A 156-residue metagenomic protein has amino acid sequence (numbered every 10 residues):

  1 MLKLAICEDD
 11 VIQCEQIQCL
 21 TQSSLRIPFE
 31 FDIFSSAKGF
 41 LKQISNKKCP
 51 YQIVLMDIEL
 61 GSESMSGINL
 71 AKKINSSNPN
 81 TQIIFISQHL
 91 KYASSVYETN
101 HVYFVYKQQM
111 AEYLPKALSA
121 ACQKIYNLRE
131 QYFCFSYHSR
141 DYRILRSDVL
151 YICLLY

Functional and structural regions predicted by a protein language model:
M1-K3: Non-catalytic signal-transmission and effector/linker regions of two-component phosphorelay proteins
E8: Conserved acidic carboxylate
V11-Q18, A93: Charged phosphotransfer/docking patches of two-component systems
Q18-C19, I33-I53: Acidic, metal-coordinating helix/loop segments flanking the phosphotransfer/catalytic sites of two-component signaling
L20-S24: Alpha-helical interaction/dimerization surfaces of two-component signaling modules
L25-F31, N80-T81: A generic structural motif
Y51-Y126: CheY-like receiver
K116-L155: Conserved binding/recognition cores within well-folded domains
